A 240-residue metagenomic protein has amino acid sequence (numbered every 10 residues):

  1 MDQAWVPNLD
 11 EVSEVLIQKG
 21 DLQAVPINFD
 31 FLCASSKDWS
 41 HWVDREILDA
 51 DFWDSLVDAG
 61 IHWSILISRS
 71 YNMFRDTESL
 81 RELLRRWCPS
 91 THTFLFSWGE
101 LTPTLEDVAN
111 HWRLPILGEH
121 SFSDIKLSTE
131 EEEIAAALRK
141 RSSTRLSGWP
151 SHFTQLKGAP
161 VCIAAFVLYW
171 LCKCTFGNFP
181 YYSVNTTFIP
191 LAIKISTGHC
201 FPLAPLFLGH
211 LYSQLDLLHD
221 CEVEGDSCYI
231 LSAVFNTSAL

Functional and structural regions predicted by a protein language model:
M1-T197, F201-Y212: N-terminal leader regions that mediate targeting or early regulatory function
F201-L240: Extended amphipathic alpha-helical bundle segments that form the ordered cores of C-terminal catalytic/regulatory
